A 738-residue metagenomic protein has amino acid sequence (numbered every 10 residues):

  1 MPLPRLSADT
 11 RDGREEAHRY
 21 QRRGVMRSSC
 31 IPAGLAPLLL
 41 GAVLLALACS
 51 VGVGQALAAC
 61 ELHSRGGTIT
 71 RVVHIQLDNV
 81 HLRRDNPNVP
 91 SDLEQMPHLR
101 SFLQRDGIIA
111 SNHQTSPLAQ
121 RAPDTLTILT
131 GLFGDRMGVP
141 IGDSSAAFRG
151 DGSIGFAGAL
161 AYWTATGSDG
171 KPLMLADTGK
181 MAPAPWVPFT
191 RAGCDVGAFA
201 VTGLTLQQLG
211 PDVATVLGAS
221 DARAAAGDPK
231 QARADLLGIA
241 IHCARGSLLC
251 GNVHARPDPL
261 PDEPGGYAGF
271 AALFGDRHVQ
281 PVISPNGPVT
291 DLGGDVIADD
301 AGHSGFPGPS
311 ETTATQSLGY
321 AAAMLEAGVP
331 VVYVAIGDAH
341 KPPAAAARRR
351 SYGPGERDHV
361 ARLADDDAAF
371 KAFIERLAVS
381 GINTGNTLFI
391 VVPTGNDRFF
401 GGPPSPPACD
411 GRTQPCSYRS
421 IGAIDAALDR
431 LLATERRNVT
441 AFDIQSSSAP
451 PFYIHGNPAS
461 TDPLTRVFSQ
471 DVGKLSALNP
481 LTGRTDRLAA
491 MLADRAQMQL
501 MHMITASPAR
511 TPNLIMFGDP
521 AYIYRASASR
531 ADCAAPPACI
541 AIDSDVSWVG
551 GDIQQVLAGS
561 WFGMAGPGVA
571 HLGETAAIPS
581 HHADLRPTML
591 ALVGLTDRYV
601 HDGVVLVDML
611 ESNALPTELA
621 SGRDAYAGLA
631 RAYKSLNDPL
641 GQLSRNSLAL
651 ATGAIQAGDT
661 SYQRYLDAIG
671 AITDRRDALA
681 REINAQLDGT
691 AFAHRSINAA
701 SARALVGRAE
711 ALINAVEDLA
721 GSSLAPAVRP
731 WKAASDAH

Functional and structural regions predicted by a protein language model:
A36-G52: Bacterial N-terminal signal peptides
G54-A59: Boundary at the C-terminal end of the N-terminal hydrophobic targeting segment
T68-L82, L103, I128, V331-I336 (+5 more regions): Beta-strand elements within well-structured catalytic alpha/beta cores of enzymes that handle phosphate/sulfate esters
R83-R136: Short, structured active-site-proximal loop/turn typified by the sulfatase FGly-forming signature C/S-X-P-X-R
S91-E94, S116-A119, A361-A364, A433-G473 (+3 more regions): A short beta-strand-to-alpha-helix junction
L118-P123, T130, R136-H254, P259 (+5 more regions): Secreted, luminal/periplasmic, and some membrane-associated catalytic domains that remodel anionic oxygen-ester
V216-V282, S310-P343, P512-M516: Active-site regions of oxyanion-processing enzymes, predominantly non-cytosolic
A321, L325-A368, A372, P404: Active-site His/acidic residue clusters
